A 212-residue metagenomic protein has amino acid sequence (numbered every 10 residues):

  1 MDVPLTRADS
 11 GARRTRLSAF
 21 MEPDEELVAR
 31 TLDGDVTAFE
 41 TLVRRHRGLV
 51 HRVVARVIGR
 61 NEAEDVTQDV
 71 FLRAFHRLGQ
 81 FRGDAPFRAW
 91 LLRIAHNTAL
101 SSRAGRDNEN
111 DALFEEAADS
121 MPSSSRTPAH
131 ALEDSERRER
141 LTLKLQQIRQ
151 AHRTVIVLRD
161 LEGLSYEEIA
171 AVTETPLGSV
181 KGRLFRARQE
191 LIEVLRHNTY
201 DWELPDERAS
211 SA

Functional and structural regions predicted by a protein language model:
M1-A29, D33, T37, T41 (+5 more regions): Intrinsic, short, N-terminal disordered tails of RNA polymerase sigma-factor systems
L27, H51, R60-R77, E162: Conserved RNAP core-binding helix
L32-D33, R56-R60, D69-P86, G105-D107: Sigma70-family region 2
L42, H46, V50, V70 (+2 more regions): Residue-level preference for hydrophobic side chains embedded in well-ordered alpha helices
V43-N61, R77, L145, L195-H197: Amphipathic, Lys/Arg- and hydrophobic-enriched alpha-helical face
V50, V54, L78, L91 (+1 more regions): Hydrophobic-face residues of short alpha-helical interaction/recognition segments
V155-R159: A short pre-motif secondary-structure segment
